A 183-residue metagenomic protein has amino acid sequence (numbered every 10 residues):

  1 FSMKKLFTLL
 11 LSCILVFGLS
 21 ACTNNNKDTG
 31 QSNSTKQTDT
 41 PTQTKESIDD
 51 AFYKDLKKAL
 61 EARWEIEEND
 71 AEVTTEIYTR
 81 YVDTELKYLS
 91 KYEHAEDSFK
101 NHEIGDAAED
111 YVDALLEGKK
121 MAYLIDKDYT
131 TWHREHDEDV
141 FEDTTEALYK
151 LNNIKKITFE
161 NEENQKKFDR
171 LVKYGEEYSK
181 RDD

Functional and structural regions predicted by a protein language model:
F1-L6: Positively charged n-region of N-terminal signal peptides that target proteins for export
T8-L9, G18-T38: Bacterial lipoprotein signal-peptidase II cleavage site
C13-I14: Repetitive helical segments and hydrophobic/amphipathic motifs
F17-L19, N69, E76, A107: Compositionally biased, intrinsically disordered low-complexity segments
D28-S90, N161-E162, K166-D183: Immediate post-signal-peptide N-terminus of mature secreted/exported proteins
A59, R63, Y78-T158: Long, amphipathic, charge-rich alpha-helical segments that form helical bundles/coiled-coils
